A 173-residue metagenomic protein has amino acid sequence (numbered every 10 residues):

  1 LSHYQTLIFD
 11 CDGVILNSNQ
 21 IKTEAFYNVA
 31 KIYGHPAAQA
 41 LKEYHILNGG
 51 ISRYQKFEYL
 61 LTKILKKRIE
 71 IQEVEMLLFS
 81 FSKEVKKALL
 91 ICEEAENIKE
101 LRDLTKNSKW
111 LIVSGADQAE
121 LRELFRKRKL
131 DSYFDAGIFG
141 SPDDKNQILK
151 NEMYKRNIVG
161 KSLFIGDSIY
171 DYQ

Functional and structural regions predicted by a protein language model:
L1-E43: Active-site neighborhood of HAD-like aspartate-dependent phosphohydrolases
T23, Y27, G50-E58, L78 (+2 more regions): An amphipathic alpha-helix signature
N28-K31, S52-I69, E152: Helix-loop "lid/cap" segments that line or gate small-molecule binding pockets
P36, D131-D135, V159: Conserved H-loop
Y44-H45, Q72-E75, L130-K145: A short, structured active-site edge motif that brings together acidic residues
L61-K99: Metal-dependent phosphoesterase signature
K83-I112, Q118, R122, N146-Q147: Short, acidic loop-to-helix structural element flanking the phosphoryl-transfer center in phosphate-processing enzymes
K145-Q173: Conserved Lys-Pro-Asp/Glu-containing loop-to-beta segment of HAD-superfamily phosphomonoesterases, centered on
